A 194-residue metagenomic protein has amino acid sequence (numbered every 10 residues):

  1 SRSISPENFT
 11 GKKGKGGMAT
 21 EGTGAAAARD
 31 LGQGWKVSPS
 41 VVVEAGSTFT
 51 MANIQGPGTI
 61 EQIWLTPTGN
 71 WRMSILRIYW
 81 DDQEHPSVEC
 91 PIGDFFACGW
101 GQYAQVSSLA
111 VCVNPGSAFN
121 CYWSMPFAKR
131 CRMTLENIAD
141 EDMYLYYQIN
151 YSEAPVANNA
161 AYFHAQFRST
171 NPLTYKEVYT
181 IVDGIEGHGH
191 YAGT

Functional and structural regions predicted by a protein language model:
S1-G193: Beta-strand-centric surfaces of beta-sandwich/beta-rich domains
